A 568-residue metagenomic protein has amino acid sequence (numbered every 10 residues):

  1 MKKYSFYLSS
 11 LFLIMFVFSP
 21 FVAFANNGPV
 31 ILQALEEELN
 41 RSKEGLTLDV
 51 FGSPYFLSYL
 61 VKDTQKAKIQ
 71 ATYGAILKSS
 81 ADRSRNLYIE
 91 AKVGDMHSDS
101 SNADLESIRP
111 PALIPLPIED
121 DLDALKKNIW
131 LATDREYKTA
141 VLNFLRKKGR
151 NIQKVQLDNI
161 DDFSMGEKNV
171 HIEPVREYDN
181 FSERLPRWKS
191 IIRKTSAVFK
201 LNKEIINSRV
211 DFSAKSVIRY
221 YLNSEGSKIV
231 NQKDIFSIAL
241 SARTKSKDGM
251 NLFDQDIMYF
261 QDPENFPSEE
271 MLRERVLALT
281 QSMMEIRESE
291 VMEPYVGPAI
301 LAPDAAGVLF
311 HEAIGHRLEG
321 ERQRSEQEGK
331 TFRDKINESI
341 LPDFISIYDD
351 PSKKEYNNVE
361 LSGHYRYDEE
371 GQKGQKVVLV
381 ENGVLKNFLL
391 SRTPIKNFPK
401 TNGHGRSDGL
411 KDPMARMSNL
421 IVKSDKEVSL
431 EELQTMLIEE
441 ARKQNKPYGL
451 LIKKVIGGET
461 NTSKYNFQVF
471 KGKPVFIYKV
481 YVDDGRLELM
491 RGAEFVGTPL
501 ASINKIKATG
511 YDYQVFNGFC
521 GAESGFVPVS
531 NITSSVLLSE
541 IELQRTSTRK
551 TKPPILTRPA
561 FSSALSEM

Functional and structural regions predicted by a protein language model:
M1-L11: Bacterial N-terminal signal peptides that target proteins for export
S9-P20: Bacterial N-terminal signal peptides
V22-Q372, E381-V384, N397, V496-A501 (+4 more regions): Active-site bordering "gate/hinge" segments that shape substrate access to catalytic or cofactor-binding pockets
T133, S352, E370-M568: Long, low-charge, small-residue-enriched segments that form tightly packed helices used for assembly/packing
